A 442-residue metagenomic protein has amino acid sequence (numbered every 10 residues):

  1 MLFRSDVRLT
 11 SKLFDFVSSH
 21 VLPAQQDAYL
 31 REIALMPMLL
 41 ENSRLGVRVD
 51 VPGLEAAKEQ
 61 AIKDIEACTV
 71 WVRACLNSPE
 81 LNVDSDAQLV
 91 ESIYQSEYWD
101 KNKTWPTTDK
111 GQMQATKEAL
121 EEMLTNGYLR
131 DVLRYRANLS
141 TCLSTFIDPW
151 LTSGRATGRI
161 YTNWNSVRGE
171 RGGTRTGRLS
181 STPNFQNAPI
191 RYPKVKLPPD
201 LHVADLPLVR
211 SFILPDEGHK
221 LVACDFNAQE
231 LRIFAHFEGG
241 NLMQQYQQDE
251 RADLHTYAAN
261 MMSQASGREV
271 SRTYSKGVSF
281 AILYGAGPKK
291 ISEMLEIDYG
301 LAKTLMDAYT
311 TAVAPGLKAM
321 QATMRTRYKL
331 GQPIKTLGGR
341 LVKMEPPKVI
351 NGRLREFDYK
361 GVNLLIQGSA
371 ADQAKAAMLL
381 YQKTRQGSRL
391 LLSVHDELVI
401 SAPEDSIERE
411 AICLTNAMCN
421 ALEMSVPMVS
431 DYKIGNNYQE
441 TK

Functional and structural regions predicted by a protein language model:
M1-D205, L214, G218-K220, N227-E230 (+7 more regions): Conserved "right-hand" nucleotidyltransferase catalytic core of DNA-directed polymerases
D6, E230, R251, H255 (+2 more regions): Hydrophobic (often cysteine-bearing) scaffold residues that line and stabilize catalytic clefts of nucleotide/cofactor
R44, D100, S263-S393, E404 (+1 more regions): Conserved catalytic core of nucleic-acid polymerases
L214-E217, R385-Q386, L391-H395, L422-S425: A structural signal for short secondary-structure junctions
A223, E230-A265, V342-L354: Metal-dependent catalytic core segments for phosphate chemistry
D396-S401: A generic structural motif
E410-M418: Short amphipathic alpha-helices in soluble, non-transmembrane regions that often serve as interface/regulatory elements
A421-K433: Conserved short beta-strand edge segments in small beta-sheet-based binding/regulatory domains
